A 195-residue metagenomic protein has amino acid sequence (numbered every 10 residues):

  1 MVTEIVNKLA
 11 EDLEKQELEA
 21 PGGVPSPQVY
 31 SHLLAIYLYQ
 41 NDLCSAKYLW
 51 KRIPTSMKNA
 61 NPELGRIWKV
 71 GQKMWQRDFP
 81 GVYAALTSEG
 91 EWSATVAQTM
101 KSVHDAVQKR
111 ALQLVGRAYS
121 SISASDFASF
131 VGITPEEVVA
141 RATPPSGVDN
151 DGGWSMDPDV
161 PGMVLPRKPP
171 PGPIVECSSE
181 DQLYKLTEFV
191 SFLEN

Functional and structural regions predicted by a protein language model:
M1-N195: Charged, E/D/K/R/S-rich low-complexity terminal regions of large eukaryotic assembly subunits
